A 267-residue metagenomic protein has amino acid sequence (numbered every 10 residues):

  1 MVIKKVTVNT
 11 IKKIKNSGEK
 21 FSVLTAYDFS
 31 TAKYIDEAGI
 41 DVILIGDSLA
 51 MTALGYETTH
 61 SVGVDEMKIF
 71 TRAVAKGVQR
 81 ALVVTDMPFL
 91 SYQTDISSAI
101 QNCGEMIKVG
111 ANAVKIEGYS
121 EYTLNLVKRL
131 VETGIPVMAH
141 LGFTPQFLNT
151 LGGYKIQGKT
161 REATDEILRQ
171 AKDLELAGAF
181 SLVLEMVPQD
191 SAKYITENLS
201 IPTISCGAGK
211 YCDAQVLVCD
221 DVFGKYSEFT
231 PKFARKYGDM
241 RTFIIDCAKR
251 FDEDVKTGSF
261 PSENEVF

Functional and structural regions predicted by a protein language model:
V2-F267: Alpha/beta enzyme core
